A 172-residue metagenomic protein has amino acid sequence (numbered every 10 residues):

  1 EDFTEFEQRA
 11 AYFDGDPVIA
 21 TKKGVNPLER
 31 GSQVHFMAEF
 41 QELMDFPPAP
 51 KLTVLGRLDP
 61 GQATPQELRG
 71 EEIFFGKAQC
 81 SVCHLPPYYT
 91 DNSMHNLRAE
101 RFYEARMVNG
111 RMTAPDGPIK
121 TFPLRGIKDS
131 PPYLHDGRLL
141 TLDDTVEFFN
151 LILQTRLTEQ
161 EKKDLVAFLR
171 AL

Functional and structural regions predicted by a protein language model:
E1-L172: Periplasmic c-type cytochrome electron-transfer domains
